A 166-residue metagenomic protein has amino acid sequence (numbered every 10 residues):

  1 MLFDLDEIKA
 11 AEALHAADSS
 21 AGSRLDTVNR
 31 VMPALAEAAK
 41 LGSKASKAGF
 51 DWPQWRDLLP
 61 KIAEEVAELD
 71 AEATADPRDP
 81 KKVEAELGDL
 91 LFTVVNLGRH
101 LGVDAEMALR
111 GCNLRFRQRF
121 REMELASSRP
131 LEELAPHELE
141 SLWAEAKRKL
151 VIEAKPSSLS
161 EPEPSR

Functional and structural regions predicted by a protein language model:
M1-L87, F92-R166: Flexible "arm" and connector segments at domain edges
